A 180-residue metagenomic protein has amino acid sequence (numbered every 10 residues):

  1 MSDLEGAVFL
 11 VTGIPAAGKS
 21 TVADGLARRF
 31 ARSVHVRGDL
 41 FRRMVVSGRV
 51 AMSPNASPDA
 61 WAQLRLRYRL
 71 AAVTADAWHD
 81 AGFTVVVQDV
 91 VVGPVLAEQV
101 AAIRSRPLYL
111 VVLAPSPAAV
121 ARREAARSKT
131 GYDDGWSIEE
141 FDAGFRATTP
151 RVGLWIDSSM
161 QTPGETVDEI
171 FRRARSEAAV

Functional and structural regions predicted by a protein language model:
V11: Hydrophobic anchor at the beta1->P-loop junction of P-loop NTPases
I14: P-loop (Walker A) phosphate-binding loop of NTP-binding proteins
A17: ATP-binding Walker
S20: Walker A/P-loop
D24-L70: Conserved substrate/cofactor phosphate-moiety recognition/catalytic segment in nucleotide-dependent phosphotransferases
A62-S105: Glycine-rich phosphate-binding loop used to anchor ATP phosphates in small-molecule kinases, encompassing both
D89, R104-E124, I156: Conserved phosphate-donor/acceptor-positioning beta-strand/loop module used by diverse small-molecule
A126-R172, E177-V180: Small-molecule kinase domains that catalyze NTP-dependent phosphoryl transfer to phosphate-bearing small molecules
